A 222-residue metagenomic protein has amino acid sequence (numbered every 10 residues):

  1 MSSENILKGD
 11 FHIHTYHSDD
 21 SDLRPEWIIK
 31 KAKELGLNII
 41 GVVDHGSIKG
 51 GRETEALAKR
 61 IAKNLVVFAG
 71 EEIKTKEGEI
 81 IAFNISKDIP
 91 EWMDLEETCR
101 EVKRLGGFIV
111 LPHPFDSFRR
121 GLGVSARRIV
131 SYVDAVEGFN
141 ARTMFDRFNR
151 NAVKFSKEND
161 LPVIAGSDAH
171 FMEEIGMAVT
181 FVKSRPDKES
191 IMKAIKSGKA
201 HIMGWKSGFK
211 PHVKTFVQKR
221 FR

Functional and structural regions predicted by a protein language model:
M1-K31, K49-L57, I61-A62, A69 (+3 more regions): Charged catalytic cores and adjacent phosphate/nucleic-acid-binding surfaces used for phosphate/nucleic-acid chemistry
K8, N64, R104-V110, P114: Short beta-strand/loop segments at the ligand-binding rim of alpha/beta enzyme cores
I28-S47, F108-V110: Divalent metal-dependent hydrolysis catalytic cores, especially in the metallo-beta-lactamase
E34-G36, R104, E158: Residues at the C-terminal ends
L37, L65, G107, L161: Short glycine/serine/threonine/alanine-rich loop segments
G41, V67-A69, V110-P112, V163-A165: General beta-strand structural signal in soluble alpha/beta enzymes
